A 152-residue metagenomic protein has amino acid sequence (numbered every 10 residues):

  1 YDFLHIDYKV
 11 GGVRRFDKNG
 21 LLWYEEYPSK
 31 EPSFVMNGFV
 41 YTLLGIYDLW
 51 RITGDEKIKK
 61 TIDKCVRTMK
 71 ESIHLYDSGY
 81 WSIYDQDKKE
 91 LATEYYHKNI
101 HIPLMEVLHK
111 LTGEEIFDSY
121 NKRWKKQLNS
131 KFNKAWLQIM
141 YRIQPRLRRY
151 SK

Functional and structural regions predicted by a protein language model:
Y1-D17, E56-Y80, S119-W136: Long, well-ordered core segments of solenoidal/helical folds
D7-W23, S33-I46, I73-H74: A structural motif
K18-S33, Y80-K88: Acidic/His metal-coordination segments adjacent to aromatic residues that form catalytic metal sites in metalloenzymes
E26-K30, L43, T53, D63-T68: Long alpha-helical, hydrophobic tracts
F34-W50, T93-K110: Well-ordered alpha-helical segments within folded domains of soluble proteins
L49-K59, L111-E115: Inter-helical turn/loop segments and adjacent helix faces that build the functional surface of alpha-helical bundle
T61-L108: Glycine/small-residue-rich hydrophobic helix-like segments
K126-K152: Membrane-proximal basic amphipathic "stem/tether" segments
